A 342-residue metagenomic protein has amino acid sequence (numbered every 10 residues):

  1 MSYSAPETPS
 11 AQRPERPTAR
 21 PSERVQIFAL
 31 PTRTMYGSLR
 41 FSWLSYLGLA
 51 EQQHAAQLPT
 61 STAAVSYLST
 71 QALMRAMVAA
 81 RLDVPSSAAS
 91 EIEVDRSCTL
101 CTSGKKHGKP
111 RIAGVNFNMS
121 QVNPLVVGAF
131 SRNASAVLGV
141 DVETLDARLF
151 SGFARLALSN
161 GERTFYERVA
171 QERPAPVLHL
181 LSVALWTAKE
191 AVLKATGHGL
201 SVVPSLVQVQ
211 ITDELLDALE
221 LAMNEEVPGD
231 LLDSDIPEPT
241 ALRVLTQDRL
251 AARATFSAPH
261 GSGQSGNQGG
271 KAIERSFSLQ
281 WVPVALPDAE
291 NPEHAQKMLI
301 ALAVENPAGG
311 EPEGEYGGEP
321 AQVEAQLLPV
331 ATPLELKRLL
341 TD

Functional and structural regions predicted by a protein language model:
S2-D342: Core catalytic alpha/beta fold that binds nucleotide/phospho-ligands
